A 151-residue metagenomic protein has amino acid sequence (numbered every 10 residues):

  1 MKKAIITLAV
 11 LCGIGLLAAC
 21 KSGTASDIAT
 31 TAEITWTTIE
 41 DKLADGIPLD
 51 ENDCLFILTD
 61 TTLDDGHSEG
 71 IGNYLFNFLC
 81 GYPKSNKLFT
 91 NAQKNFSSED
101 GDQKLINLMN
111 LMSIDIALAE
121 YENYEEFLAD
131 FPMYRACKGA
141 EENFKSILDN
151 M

Functional and structural regions predicted by a protein language model:
A4-I5, G23: Residue-level detector of intrinsically disordered/flexible regions characterized by low predicted structural confidence
I5-I14: Sec-dependent N-terminal signal peptides
L16-A19: C-terminal motif of bacterial Sec signal peptides marking the signal peptidase cleavage site
T24-M151: Non-catalytic all-alpha helical scaffold/repeat segments
